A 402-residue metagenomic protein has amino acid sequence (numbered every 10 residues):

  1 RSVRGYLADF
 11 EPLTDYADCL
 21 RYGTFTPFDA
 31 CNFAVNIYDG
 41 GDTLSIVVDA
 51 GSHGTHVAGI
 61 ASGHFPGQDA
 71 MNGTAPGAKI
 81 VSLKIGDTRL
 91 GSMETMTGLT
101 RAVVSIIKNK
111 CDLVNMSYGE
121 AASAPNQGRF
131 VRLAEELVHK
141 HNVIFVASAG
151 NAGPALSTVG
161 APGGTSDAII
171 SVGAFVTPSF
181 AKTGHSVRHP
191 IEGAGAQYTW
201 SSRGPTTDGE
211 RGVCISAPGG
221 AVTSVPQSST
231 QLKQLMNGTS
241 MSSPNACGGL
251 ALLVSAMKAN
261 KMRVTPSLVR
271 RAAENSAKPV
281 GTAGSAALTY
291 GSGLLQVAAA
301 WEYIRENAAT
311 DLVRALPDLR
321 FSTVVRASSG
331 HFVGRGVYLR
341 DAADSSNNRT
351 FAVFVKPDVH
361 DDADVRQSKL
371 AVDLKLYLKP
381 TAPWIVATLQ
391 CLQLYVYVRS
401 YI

Functional and structural regions predicted by a protein language model:
V3-T95, N109-D112, K140-N142, G164-I169 (+3 more regions): Subtilisin-like serine protease catalytic core
A58-A61, V81-D87, T158, A217-A286: Hydrolase catalytic cores
G67, D87-R89, G119-S123, N151-A155 (+4 more regions): Solvent-exposed loop/turn segments at secondary-structure junctions within structured extracellular/periplasmic domains
D69, F130, A134, L156-G160 (+2 more regions): Short beta-alpha junctions and helix-cap segments that line functional grooves
V103-Q127, S148-A149: Short acidic, glycine-rich surface-loop motifs adjacent to enzyme active sites
K140, G150, L294-R399: Secreted peptidase-domain scaffold signal
N151-S166: Glycine-rich, charge-decorated loop segments at or immediately adjacent to ligand/cofactor-binding or catalytic sites
G164-A251: Extracellular S/T/G-rich loop segment that most often corresponds to the catalytic His/Ser-adjacent loop
